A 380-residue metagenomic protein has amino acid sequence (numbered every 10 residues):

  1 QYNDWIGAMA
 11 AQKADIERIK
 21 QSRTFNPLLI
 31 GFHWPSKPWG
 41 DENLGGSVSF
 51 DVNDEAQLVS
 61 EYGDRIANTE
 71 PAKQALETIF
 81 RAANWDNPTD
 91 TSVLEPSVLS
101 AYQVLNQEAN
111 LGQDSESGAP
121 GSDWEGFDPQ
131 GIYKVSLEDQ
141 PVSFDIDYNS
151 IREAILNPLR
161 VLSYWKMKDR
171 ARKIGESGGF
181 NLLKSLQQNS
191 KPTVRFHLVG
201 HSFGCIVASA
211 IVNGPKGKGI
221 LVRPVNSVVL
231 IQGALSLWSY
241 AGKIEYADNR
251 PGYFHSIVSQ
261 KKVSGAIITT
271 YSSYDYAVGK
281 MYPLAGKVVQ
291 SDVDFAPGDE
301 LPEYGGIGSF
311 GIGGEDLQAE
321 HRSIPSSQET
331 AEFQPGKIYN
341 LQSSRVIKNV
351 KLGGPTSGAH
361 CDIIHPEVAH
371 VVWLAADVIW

Functional and structural regions predicted by a protein language model:
Q1-G40, T89-D147, F180: Short, surface-exposed "cap/lid" segments of acyl-processing enzymes
Y2-A8, L44-N53: "Short basic amphipathic alpha-helical interaction patches in structured regions
D4, A8, P71-T78, S100 (+3 more regions): Extracytoplasmic/secreted proteins, especially bacterial periplasmic and envelope-associated proteins
S36-P38, G46-N68, N84, N110 (+2 more regions): Lipolytic serine-hydrolase domain surface
R65-A101: Mixed-charge (acidic/basic) macromolecular-recognition segments
V199-G204, A208: Gly/Ala-rich beta-loop-alpha elbow adjacent to hydrolase catalytic centers
